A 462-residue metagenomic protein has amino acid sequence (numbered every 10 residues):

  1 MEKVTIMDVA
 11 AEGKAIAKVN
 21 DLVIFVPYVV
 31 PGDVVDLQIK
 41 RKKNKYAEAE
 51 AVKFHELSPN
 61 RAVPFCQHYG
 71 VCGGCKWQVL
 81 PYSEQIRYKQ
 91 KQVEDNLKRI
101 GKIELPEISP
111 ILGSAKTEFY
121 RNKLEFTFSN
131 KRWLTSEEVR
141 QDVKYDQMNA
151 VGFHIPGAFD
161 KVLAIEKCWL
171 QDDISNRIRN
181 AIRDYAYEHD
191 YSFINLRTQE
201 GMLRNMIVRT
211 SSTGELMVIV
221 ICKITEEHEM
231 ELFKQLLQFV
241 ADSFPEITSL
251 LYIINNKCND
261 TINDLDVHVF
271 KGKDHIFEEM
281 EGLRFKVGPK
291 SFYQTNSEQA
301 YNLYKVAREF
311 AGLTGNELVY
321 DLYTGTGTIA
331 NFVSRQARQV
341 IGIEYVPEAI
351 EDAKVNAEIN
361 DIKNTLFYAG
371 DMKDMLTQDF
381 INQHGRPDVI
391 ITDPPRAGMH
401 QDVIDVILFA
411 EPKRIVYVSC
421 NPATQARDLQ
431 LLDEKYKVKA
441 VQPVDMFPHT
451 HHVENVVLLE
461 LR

Functional and structural regions predicted by a protein language model:
M1-H68, L366-F367, D374: Terminal RNA-binding accessory module
K3, A11-G13, E227-R462: Rossmann-like S-adenosyl-L-methionine
A15-N20, G152-I155, I219-I221, A353: Short, acidic/hydrophobic/Gly-rich beta-strand patch recurrent on exposed beta strands that often constitutes part
K53-V63, G73-S192, E226: Extended interfacial segments that mediate partner engagement and assembly in macromolecular machines
S109-K116, L196, L203-N205, P443-M446: Short, solvent-exposed loop/turn elements at beta->coil junctions and helix N-caps that rim active or binding pockets
E118-N122, S212-G214, H451-H452: A short, glycine/Asx- and small/polar-enriched loop/turn that sits immediately N-terminal to a beta-strand
V208, G214-K223, R284-G288: Short, aliphatic-rich beta-strand segments
